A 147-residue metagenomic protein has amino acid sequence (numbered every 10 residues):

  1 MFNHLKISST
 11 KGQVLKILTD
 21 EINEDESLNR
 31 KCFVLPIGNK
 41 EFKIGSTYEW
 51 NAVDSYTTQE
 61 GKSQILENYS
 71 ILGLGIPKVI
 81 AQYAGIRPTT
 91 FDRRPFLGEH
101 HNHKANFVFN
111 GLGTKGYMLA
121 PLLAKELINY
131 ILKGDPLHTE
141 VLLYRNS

Functional and structural regions predicted by a protein language model:
M1-K104: Active-site substrate-recognition segment that forms the wall of the catalytic cavity or substrate channel
K78-S147: C-terminal catalytic lobe of FAD-dependent flavoproteins
